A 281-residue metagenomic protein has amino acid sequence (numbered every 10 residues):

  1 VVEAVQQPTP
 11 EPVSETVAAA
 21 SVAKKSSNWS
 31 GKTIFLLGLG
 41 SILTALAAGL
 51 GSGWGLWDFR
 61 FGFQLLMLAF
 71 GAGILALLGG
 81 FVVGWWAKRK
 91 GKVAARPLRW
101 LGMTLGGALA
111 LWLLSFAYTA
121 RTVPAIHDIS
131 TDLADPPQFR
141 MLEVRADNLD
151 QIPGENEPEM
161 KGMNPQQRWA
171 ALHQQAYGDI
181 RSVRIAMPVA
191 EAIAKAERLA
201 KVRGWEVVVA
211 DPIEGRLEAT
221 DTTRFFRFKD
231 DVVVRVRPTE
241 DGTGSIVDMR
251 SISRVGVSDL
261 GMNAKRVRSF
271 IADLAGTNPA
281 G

Functional and structural regions predicted by a protein language model:
V2-E3, E11-I74, L78: Hydrophobic alpha-helical segments
A45-F61, L66, V83-G281: Ser/Thr-rich, low-complexity intrinsically disordered terminal regions
